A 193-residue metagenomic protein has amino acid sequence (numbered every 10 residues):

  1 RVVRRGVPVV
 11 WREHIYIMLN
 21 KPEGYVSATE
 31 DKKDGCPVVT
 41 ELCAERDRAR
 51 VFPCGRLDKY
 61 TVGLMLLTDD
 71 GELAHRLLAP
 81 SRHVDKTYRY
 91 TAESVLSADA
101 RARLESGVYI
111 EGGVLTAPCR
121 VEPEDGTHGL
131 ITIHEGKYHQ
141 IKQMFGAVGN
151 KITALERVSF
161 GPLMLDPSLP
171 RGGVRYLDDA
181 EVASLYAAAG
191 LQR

Functional and structural regions predicted by a protein language model:
R1-R193: Basic, flexible Lys/Arg- and Gly-enriched helix-loop patches that mediate nucleic-acid binding at interfaces with rRNA
